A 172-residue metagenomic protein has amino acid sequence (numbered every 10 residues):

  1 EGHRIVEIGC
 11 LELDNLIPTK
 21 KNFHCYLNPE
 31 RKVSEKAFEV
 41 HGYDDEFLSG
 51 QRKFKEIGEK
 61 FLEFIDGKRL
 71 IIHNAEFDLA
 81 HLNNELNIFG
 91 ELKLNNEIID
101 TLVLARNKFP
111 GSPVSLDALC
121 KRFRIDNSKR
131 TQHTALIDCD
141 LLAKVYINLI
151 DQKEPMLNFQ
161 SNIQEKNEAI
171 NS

Functional and structural regions predicted by a protein language model:
E1-N96, R106-F109, A118-H133: Conserved non-catalytic scaffold segment of RNase H-like nuclease domains
F77, V103, L141: Short, glycine/acidic-enriched loop or turn micro-motifs at the edges of active sites
A80, V114, D140: Active-site phosphate/pyrophosphate-handling residues
V103-R106, K121, K144-I147: Generic alpha-helical structural context detector
T134-I147: Acidic, divalent-metal-coordinating active-site segment for phosphoryl/phosphodiester hydrolysis, typified by short
N148-S172: Acidic two-metal-ion nuclease catalytic site recognized across multiple nuclease folds, prominently DnaQ/RNase D-T
